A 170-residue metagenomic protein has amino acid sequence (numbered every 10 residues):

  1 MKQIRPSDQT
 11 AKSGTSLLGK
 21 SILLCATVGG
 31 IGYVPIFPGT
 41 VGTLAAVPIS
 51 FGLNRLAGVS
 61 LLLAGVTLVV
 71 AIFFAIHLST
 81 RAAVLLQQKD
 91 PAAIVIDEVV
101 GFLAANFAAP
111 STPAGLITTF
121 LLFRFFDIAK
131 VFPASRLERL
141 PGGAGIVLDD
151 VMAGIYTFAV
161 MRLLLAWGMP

Functional and structural regions predicted by a protein language model:
K2-G42, I76-A105, F125-I155: Interhelical loop and helix-boundary elements at the membrane-water interface of polytopic inner-membrane proteins
K12, V47, A108-A109: Aromatic-rich, lipid-facing transmembrane alpha helices and their immediate juxtamembrane interface loops in integral
T40-A45, L62-V69, V95, P113 (+4 more regions): Hydrophobic alpha-helical transmembrane segments
T43-N54: Membrane-embedded alpha-helical segments in integral membrane proteins
S50-F51, L68-H77, G101-F102, N106-F107 (+2 more regions): Alpha-helical transmembrane segments of multi-pass membrane proteins
R55-S60, A108-G115: Transmembrane helix interruption/hinge and helix-loop junction motifs
L56-L85, K89-D90: Contiguous, small/hydrophobic- and glycine-enriched helical/loop subdomains that border and often "cap" functional
R162-P170: Juxtamembrane boundary at the C-terminal end of a transmembrane helix
